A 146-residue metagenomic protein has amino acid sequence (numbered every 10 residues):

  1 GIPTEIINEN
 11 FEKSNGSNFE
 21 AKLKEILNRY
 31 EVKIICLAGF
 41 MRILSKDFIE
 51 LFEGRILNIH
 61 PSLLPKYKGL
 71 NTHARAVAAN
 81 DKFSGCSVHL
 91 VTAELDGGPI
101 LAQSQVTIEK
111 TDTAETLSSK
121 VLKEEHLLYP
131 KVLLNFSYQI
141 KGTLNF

Functional and structural regions predicted by a protein language model:
G1-F146: One-carbon transfer enzymes
